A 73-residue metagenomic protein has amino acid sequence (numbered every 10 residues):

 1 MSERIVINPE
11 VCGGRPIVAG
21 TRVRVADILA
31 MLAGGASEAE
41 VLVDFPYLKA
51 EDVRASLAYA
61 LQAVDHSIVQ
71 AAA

Functional and structural regions predicted by a protein language model:
M1-G13: Basic, low-complexity segments
I17: Conserved phosphate-binding loops in nucleotide/dinucleotide-binding enzymes
R24-A73: Long, charge-rich, low-complexity alpha-helical segments
